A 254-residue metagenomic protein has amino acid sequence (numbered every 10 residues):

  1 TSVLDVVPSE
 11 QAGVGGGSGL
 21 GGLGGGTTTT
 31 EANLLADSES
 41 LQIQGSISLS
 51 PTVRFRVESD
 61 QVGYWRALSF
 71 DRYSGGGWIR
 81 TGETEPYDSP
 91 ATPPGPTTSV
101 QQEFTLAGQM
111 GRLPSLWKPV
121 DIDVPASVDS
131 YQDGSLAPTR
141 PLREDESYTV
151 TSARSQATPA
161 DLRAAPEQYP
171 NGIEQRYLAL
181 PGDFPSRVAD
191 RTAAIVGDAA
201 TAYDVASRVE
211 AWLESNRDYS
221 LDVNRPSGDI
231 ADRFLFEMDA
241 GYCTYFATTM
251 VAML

Functional and structural regions predicted by a protein language model:
T1-M253: Helix-boundary/low-complexity linker signature
